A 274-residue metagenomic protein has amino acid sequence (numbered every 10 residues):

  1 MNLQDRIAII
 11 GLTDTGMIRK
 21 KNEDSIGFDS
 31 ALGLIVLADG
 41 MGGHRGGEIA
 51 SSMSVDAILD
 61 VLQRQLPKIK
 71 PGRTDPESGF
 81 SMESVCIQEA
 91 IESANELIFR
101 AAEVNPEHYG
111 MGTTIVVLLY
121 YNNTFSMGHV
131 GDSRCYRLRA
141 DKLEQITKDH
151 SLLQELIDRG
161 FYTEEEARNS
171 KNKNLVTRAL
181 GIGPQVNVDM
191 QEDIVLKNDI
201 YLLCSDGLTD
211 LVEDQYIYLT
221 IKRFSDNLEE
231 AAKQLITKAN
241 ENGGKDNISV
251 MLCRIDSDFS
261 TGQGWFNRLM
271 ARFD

Functional and structural regions predicted by a protein language model:
M1-D274: PP2C/PPM-type serine/threonine phosphatase catalytic domain
